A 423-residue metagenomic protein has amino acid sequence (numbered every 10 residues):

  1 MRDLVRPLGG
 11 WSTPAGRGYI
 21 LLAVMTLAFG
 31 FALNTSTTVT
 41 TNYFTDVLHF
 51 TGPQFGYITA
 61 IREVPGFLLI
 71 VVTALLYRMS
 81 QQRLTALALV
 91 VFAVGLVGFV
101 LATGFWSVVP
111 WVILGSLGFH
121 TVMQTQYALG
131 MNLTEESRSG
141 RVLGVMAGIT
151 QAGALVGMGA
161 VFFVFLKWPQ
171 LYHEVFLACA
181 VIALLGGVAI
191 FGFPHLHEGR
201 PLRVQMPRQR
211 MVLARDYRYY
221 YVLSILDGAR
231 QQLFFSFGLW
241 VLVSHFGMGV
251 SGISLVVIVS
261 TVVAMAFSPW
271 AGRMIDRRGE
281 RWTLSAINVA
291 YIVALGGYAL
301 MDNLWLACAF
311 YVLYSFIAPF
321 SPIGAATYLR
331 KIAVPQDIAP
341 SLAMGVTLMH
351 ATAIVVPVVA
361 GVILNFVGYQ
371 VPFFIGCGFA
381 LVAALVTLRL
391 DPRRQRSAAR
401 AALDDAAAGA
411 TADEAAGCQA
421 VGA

Functional and structural regions predicted by a protein language model:
M1-G16, F193-G228, D404-A423: Juxtamembrane intracellular "pre-TM" segments in multi-pass secondary transporters
T38-P53, S236-G252: Short amphipathic helix-loop junctions that connect adjacent transmembrane helices in Major Facilitator Superfamily/SLC
L68-Q81, F165, F267-G279, L364-N365: Helix-to-loop junctions at the C-terminal end of transmembrane segments in multipass secondary transporters
L84-G98, A180, W282-G297, F374-C377: Structural signature of the two symmetry-related core transmembrane helices
T121-T134, F320-A333: Intracellular juxtamembrane helix-capping segments at the cytosolic ends of symmetry-related transmembrane helices
L143-G159, L348-V356: Glycine-rich segments within core transmembrane alpha-helices of 12-TM secondary carriers
V161, F165, V181-P201, A383-D391: C-terminal membrane-cytosol helix-exit motif in multi-pass small-molecule transporters
F163-V181, V362-A380: A membrane-interface helix-boundary motif in multi-pass transporters
